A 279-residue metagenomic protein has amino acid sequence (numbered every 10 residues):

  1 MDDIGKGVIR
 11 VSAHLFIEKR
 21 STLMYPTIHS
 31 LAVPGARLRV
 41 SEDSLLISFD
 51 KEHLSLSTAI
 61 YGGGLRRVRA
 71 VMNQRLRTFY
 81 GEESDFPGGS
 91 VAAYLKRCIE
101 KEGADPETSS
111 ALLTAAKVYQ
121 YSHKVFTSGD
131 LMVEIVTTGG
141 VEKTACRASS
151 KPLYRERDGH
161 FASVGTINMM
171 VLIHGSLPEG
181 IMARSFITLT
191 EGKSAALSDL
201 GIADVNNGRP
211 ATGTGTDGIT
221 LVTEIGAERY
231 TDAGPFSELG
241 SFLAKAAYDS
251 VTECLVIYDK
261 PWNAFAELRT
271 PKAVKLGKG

Functional and structural regions predicted by a protein language model:
M1-T22: N-terminal amphipathic/basic-hydrophobic helices that include classical n-h-c signal peptides and signal-anchor
L15-G279: Alpha/propeptide regions of enzymes that mature by internal proteolysis
